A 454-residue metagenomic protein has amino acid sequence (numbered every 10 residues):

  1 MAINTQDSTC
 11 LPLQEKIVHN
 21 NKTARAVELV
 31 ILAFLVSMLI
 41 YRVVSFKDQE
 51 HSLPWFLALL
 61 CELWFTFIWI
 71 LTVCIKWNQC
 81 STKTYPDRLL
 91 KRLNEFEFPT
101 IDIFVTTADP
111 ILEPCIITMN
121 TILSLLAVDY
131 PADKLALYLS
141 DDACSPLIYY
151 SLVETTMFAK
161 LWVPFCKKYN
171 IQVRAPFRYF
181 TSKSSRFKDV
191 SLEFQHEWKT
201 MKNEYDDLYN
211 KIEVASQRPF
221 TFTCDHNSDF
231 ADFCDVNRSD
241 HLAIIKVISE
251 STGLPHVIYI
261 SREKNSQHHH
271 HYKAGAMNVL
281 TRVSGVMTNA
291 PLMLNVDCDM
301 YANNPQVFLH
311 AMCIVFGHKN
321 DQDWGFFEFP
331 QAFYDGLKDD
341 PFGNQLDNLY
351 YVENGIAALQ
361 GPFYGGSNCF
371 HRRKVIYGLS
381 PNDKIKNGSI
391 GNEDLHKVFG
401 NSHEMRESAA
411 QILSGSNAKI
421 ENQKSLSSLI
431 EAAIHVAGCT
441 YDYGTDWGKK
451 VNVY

Functional and structural regions predicted by a protein language model:
M1-Y454: Glycosyltransferases that elongate glycans
